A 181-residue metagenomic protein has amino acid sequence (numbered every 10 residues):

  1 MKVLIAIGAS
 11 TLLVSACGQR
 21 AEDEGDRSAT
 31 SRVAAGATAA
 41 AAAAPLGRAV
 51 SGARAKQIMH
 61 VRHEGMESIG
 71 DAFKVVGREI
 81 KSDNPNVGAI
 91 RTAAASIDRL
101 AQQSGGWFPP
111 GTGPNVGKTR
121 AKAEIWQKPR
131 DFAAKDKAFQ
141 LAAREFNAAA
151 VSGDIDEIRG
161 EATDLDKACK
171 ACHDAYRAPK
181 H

Functional and structural regions predicted by a protein language model:
M1-G8, E22: Sec-dependent signal peptide recognition, specifically the positively charged N-region followed immediately by
T11, T163-D166: Processing junctions and N-termini across compartments
V14-A16: C-terminal motif of bacterial Sec signal peptides marking the signal peptidase cleavage site
G18-D26: Bacterial lipoprotein signal-peptidase II cleavage site
D23, A178-P179: Short, non-ligating residues that shape and space the ligands of small metal-coordination modules and catalytic
A39-D164, P179-H181: Extracytoplasmic c-type cytochrome modules immediately beyond a signal peptide or single-pass transmembrane anchor
L165-R177: The canonical Cys-X-X-Cys-His
